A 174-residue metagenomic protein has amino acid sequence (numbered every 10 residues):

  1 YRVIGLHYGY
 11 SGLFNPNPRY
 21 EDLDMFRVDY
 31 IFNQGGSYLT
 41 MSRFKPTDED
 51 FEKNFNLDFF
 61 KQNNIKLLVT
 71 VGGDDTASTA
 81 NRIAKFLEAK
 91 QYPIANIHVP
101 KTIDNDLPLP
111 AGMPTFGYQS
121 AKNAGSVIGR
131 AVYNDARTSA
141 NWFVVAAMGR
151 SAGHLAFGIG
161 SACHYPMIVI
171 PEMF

Functional and structural regions predicted by a protein language model:
Y1-N17: N-terminal phosphate-binding or glycine-rich loops at protein starts, especially the Walker A/P-loop of NTPases
V3, Y38-M41, P166-P171: Short beta-strand elements in bilobed, periplasmic/extracellular small-molecule ligand-binding domains
Y10-L13, T76-A77, T102-L107: Short gly/pro/ser/thr-enriched loop/turn and capping motifs at secondary-structure boundaries
F14-K66, D75-A77, M113-V127: Glycine-rich oxoanion-binding loops at beta->alpha junctions
K45, N105, A131-N134: Conserved helix-loop functional segments at active or binding sites
F59, L67-G72, S78-P93, I97 (+2 more regions): Accessory alpha-helical/coil subdomains and C-terminal extensions that flank or cap enzyme catalytic cores
